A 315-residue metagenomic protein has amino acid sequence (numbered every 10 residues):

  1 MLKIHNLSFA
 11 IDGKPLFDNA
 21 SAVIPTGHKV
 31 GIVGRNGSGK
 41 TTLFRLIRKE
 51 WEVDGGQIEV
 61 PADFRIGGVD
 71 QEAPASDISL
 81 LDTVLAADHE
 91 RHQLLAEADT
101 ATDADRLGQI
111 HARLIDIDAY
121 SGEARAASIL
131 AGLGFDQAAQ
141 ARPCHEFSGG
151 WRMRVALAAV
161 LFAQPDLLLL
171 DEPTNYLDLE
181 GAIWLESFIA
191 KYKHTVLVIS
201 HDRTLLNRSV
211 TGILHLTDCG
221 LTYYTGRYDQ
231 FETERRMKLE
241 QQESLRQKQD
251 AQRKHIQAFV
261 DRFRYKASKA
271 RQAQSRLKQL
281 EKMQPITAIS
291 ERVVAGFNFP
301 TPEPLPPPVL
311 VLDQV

Functional and structural regions predicted by a protein language model:
M1-S244, V293, N298-V315: ABC ATP-binding cassette signature C-motif
E234-F259, F263-S290: Intracellular alpha-helical coupling/juxtamembrane segments of multi-pass membrane proteins
